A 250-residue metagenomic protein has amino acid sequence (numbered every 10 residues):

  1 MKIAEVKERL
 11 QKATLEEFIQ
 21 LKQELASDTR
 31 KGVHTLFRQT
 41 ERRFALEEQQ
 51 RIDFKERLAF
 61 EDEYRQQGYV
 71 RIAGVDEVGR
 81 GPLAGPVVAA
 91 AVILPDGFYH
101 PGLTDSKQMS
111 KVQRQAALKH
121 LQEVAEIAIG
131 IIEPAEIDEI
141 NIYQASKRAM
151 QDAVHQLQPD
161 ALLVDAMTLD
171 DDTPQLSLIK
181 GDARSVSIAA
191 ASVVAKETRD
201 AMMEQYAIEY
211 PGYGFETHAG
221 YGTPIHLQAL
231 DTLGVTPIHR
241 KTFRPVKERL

Functional and structural regions predicted by a protein language model:
M1-A73, R80-L250: RNase H-like, Mg2+-dependent phosphodiesterase core, and more generally RNA phosphate-backbone-engaging helix-loop
